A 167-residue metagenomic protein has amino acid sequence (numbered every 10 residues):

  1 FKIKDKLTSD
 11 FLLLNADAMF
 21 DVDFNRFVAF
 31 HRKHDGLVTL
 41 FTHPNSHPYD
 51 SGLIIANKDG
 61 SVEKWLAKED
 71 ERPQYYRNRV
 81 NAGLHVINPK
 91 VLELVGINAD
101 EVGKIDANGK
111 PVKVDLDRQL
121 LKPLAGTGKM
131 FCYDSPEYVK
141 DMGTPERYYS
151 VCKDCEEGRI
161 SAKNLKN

Functional and structural regions predicted by a protein language model:
K4: A structured beta-alpha segment of the ubiquitous adenosine-cofactor-binding alpha/beta core
T8-L12, M19, N25-R32, S46 (+1 more regions): Catalytic-core segments of class I nucleotidyltransferases/pyrophosphorylases that form NMP-activated intermediates
L14-N15, T42: Short beta-strand segments
H34-P44: A short, conserved acidic/glycine-rich loop-to-beta-strand motif that forms the donor nucleotide-sugar/metal
D50-I54, H85: Adenylate-forming
I55-S61: Short acidic-glycine loop/turn motifs at beta-strand connectors
